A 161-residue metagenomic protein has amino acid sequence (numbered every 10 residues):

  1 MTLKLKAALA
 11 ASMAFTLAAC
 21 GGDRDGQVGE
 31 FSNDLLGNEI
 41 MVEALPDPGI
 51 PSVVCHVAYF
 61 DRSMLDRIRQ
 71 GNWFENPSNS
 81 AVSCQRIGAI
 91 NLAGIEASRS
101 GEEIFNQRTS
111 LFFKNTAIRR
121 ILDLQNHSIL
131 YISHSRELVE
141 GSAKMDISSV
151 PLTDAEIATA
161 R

Functional and structural regions predicted by a protein language model:
M1-L9: Bacterial N-terminal signal peptides that target proteins for export
K6, N38-L45, R67-W73: Short, intrinsically disordered, charge-biased short linear motifs at domain edges
T16-A19: C-terminal motif of bacterial Sec signal peptides marking the signal peptidase cleavage site
G21-D23: Bacterial signal peptide processing site
V28-P48: Post-signal peptide N-terminal segment of mature Sec-exported envelope proteins
V54-D123: Mature extracytoplasmic domains of secretory-pathway proteins
L124-R161: C-terminal partner/receptor-binding element of secreted or periplasmic proteins
